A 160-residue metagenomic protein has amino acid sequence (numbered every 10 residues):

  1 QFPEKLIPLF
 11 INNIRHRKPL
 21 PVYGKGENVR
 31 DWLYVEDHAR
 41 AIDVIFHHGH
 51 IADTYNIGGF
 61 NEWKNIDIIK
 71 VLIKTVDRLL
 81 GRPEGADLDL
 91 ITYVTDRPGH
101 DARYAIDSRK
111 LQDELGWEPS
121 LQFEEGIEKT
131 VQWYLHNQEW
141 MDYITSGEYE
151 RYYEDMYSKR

Functional and structural regions predicted by a protein language model:
Q1-K5: Catalytic helix-loop patch of NAD(P)-dependent Rossmann-fold dehydrogenases
P8-R160: C-terminal substrate-binding subdomain of Rossmann-fold SDR/epimerase-dehydratase oxidoreductases
